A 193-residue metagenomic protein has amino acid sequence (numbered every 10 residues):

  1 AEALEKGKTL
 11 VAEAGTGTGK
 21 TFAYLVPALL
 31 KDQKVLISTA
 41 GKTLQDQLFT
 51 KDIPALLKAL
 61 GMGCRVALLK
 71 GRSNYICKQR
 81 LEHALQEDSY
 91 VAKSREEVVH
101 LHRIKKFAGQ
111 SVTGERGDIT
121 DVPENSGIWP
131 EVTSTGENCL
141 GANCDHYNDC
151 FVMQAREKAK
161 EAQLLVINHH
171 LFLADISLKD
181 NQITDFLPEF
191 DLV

Functional and structural regions predicted by a protein language model:
A1-A12: Conserved pre-motif I regulatory segment
E2, T21-K34, K51-A55: Walker A/P-loop NTP-binding motif
T16: The conserved Walker
A23-P27, K34, G61, R65 (+2 more regions): Conserved P-loop NTPase motor core
Q33-Q163, H170: A substrate-engagement module of RecA-like helicase motors
L48, D175-K179: Conserved ATPase-coupling elements of RecA-like P-loop NTPase cores
F186-V193: SF2 helicase catalytic motif II
